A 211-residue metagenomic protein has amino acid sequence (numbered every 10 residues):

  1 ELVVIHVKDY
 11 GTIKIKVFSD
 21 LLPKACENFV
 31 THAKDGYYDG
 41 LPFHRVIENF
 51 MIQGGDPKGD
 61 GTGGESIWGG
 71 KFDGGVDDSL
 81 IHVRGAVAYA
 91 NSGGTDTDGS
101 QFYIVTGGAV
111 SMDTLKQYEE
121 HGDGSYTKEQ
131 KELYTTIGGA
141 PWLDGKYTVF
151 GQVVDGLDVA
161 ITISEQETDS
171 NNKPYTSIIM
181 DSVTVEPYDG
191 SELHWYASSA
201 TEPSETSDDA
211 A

Functional and structural regions predicted by a protein language model:
E1-A211: Cyclophilin-like peptidyl-prolyl cis-trans isomerases
